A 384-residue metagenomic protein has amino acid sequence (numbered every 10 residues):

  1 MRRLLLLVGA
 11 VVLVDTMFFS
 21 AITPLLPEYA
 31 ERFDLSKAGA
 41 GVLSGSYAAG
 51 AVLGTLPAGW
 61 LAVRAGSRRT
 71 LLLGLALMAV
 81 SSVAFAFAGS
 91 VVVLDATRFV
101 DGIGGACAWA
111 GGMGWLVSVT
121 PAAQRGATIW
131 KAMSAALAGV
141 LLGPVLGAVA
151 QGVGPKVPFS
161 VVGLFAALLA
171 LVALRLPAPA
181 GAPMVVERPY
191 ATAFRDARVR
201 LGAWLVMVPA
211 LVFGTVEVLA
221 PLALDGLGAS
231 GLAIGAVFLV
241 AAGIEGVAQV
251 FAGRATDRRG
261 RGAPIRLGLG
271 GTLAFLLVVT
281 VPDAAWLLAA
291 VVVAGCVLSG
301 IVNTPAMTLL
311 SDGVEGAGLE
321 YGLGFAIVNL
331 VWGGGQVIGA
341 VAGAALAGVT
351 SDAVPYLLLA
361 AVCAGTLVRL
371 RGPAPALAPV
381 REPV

Functional and structural regions predicted by a protein language model:
M1, P177-L205: Juxtamembrane intracellular "pre-TM" segments in multi-pass secondary transporters
L53-G89, T256-R259: Conserved MFS/SLC helix-loop-helix module at the cytosolic interface between two early adjacent transmembrane helices
R69-V83, G163, A263-L277: Structural signature of the two symmetry-related core transmembrane helices
S81, V92-V100, W286-G295: Paired small-residue
T97-A136: Cytoplasmic helix-loop-helix junction between adjacent transmembrane helices in 12-TM secondary transporters
A108-T120, I301-G316: Intracellular juxtamembrane helix-capping segments at the cytosolic ends of symmetry-related transmembrane helices
K131-L174: Helix-loop-helix hairpin linking two adjacent transmembrane segments in secondary transporters
G163-A182, T366-A374: C-terminal membrane-cytosol helix-exit motif in multi-pass small-molecule transporters
